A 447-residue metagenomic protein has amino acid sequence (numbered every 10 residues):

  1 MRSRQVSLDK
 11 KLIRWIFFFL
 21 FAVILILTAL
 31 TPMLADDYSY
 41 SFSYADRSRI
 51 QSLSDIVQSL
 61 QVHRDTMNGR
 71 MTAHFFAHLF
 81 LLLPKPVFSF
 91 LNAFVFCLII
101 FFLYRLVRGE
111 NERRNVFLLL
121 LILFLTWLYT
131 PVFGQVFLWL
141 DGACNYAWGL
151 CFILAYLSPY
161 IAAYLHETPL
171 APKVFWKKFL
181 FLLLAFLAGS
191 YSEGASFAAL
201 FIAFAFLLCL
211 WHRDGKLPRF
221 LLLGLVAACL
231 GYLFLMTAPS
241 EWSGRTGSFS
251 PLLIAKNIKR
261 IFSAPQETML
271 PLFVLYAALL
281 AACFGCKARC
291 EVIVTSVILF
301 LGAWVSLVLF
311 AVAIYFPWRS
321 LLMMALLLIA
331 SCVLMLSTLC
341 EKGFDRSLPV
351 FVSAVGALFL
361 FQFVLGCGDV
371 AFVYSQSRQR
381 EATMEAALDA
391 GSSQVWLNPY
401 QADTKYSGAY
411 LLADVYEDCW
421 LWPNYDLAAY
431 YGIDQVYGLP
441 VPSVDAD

Functional and structural regions predicted by a protein language model:
S7-D65, L81-I99, R108-V116, V352-D447: Intrinsically disordered, polar/acidic, low-complexity terminal segments
K10-I13, E110-L120, K173-K177, K216-G224 (+2 more regions): Membrane-interfacial loop-to-transmembrane alpha-helix junctions, especially the N-terminal start
T28-F90, L140, W176-K177, A185-V297 (+1 more regions): Transmembrane catalytic cores of multi-pass membrane glycosyltransferases and polysaccharide-assembly enzymes
F96-V107, F152-Y164, F201-L208, V274-A281 (+1 more regions): Transmembrane alpha-helical segments
V116-Y164, Q266-V274, V305-M335: Membrane-interface micro-motifs in multi-pass membrane enzymes
L123-P131, A185-S190, A227-T237, F300-A311 (+1 more regions): Aromatic-anchored segments of alpha-helical transmembrane domains
I153-K177, D214-G215: Membrane-interface transmembrane helices that cradle and orient dolichyl/undecaprenyl
K177, V292, T338-F363: Signature aromatic-anchored transmembrane alpha helix within multi-pass, membrane-resident enzymes that catalyze glycan
